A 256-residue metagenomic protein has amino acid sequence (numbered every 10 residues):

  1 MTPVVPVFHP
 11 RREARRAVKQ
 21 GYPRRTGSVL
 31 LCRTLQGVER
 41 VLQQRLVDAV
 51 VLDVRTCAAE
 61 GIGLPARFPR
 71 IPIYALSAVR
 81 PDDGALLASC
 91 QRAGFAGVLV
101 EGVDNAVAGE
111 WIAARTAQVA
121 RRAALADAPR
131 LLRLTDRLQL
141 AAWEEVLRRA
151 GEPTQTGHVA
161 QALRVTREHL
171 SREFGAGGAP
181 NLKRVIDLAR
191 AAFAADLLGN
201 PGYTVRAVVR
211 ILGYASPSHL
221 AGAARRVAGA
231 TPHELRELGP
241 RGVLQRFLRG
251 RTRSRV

Functional and structural regions predicted by a protein language model:
M1-Y22, L30-L31, V38, V50: Conserved acidic segment of CheY-like receiver
R70-D82: A short, hydrophobic beta-strand element within the central beta-sheet of small alpha/beta folds
R80-G97: Alpha4 helix (beta4-alpha4-beta5 surface) of REC/receiver domains from two-component response regulators
L86-S89, V103-R121: Receiver (REC) domain switch/output surface
R115-E144, R149-E152, T156, A176-L188: Short, Lys/Arg-enriched, Trp-marked, Pro/Gly-tolerant hinge/linker segments that flank
A141-Q155, F174, G178, A195-T204 (+3 more regions): Basic, amphipathic alpha-helical hairpins
G157-R184, V209-T231: Basic/polar phosphate-binding segments, predominantly the helix-turn-helix DNA-binding elements of transcriptional
G222-V256: …primarily DNA-binding HTH/wHTH and HhH modules…
